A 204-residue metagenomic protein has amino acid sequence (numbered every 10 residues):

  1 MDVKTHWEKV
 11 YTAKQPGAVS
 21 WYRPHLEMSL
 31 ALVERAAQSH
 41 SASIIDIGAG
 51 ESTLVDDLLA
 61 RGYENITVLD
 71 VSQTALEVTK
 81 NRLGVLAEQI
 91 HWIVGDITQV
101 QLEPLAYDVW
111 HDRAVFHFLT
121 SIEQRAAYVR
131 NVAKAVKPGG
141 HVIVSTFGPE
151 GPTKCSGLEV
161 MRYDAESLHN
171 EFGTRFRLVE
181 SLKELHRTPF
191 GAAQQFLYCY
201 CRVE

Functional and structural regions predicted by a protein language model:
M1-L105, L119-N131, A135, H141-E204: Class I (Rossmann-like) S-adenosyl-L-methionine-dependent methyltransferase catalytic domain, capturing the SAM-binding
H111: A conserved beta-strand element that flanks and buttresses the S-adenosyl-L-methionine
A114-F118: Short catalytic micro-motifs in class I SAM-dependent methyltransferases
